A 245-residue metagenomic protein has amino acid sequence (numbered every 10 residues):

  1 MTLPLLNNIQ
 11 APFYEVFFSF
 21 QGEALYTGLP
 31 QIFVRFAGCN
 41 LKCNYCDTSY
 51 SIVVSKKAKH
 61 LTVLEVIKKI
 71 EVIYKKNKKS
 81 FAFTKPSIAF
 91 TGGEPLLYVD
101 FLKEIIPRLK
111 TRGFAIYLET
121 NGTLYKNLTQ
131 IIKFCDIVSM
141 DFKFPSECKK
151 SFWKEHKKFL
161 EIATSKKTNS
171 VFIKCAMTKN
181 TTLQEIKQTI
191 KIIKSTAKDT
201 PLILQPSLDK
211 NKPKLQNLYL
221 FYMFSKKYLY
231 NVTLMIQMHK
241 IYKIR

Functional and structural regions predicted by a protein language model:
M1-Q10, A82, T111: Short, Lys/Arg-enriched, disordered terminal segments
L6-E65: Canonical Radical SAM [4Fe-4S] cluster-binding loop centered on the CxxxCxxC motif and its immediate flanking residues
T27-G28, Y74-K75, F81-F83, K110 (+2 more regions): Flexible, charged surface loops at secondary-structure boundaries
L29-Q31, K85, F172: Short, solvent-exposed beta-strand edge segments and adjacent coil->beta transition regions
F33-R35, S87-A89, Y117: Short, conserved beta-strand segments within well-ordered enzyme catalytic domains that often line or immediately flank
D47-A89: Conserved alpha-helical substructure of the radical SAM core
L97-T233, Q237-R245: Conserved AdoMet/S-adenosylmethionine-binding subsite of the radical SAM
